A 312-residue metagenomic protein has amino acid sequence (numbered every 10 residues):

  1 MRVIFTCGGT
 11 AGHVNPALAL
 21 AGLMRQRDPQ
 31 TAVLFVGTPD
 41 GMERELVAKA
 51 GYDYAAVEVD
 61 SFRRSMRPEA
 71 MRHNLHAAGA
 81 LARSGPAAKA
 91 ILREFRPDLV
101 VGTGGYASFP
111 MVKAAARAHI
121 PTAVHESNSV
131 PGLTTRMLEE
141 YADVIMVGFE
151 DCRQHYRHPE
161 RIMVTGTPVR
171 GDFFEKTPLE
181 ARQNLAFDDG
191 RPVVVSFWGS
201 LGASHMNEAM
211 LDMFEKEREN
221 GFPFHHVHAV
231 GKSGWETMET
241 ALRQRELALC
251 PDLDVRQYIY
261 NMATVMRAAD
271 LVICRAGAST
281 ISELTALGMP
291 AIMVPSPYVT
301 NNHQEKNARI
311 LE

Functional and structural regions predicted by a protein language model:
V3-T10, Q30-R83, K232-G234: Conserved nucleotide-sugar phosphate-binding/catalytic loop shared by glycosyltransferases and other
H13-M24: Short amphipathic alpha-helix
L34, M42, D53, A116-L179: Active-site-proximal region of nucleotide-activated glycan assembly enzymes, centered on histidine/acidic-rich loops
L46, A50, P178-Q183, F187-V272 (+1 more regions): Donor-nucleotide binding loops and adjacent catalytic segments primarily of GT-B fold Leloir glycosyltransferases
Y52, I120-P121, D270-L271, G288-S296: Structural loop-to-beta junction motif characteristic of Rossmann-like glycosyltransferase folds
A87-V100, A107-A123, R136, E140: Glycosyltransferases and closely related glycan-assembly transferases that use nucleotide-activated donors
P97-L99, I259, A263, R267-I281 (+1 more regions): Acidic donor-binding loop of glycosyltransferase active sites
I281, A286-E312: Catalytic binding pocket for nucleotide-activated donors in carbohydrate/polymer assembly enzymes
